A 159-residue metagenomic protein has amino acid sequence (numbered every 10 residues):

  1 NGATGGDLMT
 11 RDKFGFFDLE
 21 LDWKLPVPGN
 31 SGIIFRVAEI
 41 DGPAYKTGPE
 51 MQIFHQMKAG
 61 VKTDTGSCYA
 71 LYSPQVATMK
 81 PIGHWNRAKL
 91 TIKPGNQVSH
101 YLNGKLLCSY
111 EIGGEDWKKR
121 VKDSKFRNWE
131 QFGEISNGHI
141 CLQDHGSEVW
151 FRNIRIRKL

Functional and structural regions predicted by a protein language model:
N1-L159: Carbohydrate-interacting regions of secretory-pathway proteins
